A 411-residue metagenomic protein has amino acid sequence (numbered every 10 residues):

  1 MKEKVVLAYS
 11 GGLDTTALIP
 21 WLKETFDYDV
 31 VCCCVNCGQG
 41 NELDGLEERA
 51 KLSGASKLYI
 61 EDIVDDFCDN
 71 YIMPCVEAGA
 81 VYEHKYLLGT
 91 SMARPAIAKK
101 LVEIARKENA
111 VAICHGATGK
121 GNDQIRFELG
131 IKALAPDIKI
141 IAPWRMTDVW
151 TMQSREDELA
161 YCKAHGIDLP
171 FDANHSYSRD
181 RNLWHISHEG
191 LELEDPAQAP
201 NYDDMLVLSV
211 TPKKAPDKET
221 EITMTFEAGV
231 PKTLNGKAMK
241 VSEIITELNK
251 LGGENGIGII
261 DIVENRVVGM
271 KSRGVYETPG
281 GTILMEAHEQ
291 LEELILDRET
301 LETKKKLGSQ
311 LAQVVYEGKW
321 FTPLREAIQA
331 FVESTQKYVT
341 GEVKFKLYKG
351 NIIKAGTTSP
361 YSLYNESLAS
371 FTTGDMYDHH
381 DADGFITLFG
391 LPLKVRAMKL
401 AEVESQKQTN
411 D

Functional and structural regions predicted by a protein language model:
K2-D411: Nucleotide-activated chemistry modules centered on ATP-dependent adenylation/adenylyltransferase
